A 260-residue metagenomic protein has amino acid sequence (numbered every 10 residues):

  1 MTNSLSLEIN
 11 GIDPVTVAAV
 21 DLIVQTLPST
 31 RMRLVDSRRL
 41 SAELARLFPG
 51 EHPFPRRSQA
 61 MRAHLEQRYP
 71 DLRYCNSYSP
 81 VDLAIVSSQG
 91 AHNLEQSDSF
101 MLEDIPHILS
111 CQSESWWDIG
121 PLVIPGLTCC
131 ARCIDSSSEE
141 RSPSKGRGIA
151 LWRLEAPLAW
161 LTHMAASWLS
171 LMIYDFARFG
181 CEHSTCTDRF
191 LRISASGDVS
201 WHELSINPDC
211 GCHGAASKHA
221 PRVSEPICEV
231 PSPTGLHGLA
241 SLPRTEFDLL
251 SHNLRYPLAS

Functional and structural regions predicted by a protein language model:
M1-S260: Adenine nucleotide-associated cytosolic modules
